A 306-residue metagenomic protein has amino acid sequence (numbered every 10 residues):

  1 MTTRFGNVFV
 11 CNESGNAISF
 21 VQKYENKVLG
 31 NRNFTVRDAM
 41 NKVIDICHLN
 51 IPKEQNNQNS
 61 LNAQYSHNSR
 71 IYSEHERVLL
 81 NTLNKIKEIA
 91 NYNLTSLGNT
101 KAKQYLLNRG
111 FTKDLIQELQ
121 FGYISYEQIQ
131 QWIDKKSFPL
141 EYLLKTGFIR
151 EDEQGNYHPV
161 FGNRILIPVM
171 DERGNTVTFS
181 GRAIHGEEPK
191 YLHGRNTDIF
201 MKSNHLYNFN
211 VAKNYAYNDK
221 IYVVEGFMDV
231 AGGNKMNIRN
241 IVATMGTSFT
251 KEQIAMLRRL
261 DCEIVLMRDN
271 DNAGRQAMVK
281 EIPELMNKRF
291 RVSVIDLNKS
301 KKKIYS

Functional and structural regions predicted by a protein language model:
M1-E141: Non-catalytic accessory segments of DNA primases and related replication-initiation nucleases
N12, D171, A183, N270 (+1 more regions): A broadly conserved detector of short glycine/acidic/proline-rich loop/turn motifs that flank catalytic sites and bind
S14-G15, F161, L260, R289: A short, structural micro-pattern
E25, N237, L285: Active-site catalytic pocket residues across diverse enzymes, especially alpha/beta-hydrolases
H67-L79, L83-K85, Y126-I264, Q276-M278: Phosphate-handling DNA/RNA-contact segment within nucleic-acid enzymes
L119, T244, I295-L297: Conserved beta-strand termini and adjacent loop/short-helix elements that scaffold enzyme active sites in alpha/beta
F249-T250, R258, C262-S306: Conserved phosphate-handling catalytic cores of large alpha/beta enzymes
